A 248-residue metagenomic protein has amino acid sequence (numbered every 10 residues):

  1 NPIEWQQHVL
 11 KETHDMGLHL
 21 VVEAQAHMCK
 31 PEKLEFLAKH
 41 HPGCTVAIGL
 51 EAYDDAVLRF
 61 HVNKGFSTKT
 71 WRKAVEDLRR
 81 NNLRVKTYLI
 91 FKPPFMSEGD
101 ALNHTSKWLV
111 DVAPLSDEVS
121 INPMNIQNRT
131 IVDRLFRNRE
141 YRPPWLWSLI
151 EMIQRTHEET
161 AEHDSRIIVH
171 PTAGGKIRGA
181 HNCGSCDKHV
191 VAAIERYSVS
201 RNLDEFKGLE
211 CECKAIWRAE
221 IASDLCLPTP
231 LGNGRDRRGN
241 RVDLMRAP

Functional and structural regions predicted by a protein language model:
N1-E4, T13-C29, G43-W71, E118-S120: Core AdoMet radical
N1-F36, I216, C226-P248: Basic, amphipathic N-terminal segments that precede the first structured/catalytic domain
N1-P2, H27-M28, P93-S97, Q127 (+1 more regions): Short, small-residue-enriched loops and turns at beta-alpha junctions that line or gate enzyme active sites
P2-K11, F66-R72, G99-L109, Y141-T156 (+1 more regions): Well-ordered, non-membrane alpha-helical segments in soluble/globular domains
V9-D15, L34-G43, E76-N82, A113-P114 (+1 more regions): Acidic (Asp/Glu)-rich catalytic clusters
V21, A56-G65, I90-D100, L135-E140: Surface-exposed cleft-lining segments at the edges of enzyme active sites
K69-T130, L149-P171: Conserved C-terminal portion of the radical SAM core fold that forms the substrate/S-adenosylmethionine-binding
M124-P248: Auxiliary Fe-S-binding modules of radical SAM enzymes
